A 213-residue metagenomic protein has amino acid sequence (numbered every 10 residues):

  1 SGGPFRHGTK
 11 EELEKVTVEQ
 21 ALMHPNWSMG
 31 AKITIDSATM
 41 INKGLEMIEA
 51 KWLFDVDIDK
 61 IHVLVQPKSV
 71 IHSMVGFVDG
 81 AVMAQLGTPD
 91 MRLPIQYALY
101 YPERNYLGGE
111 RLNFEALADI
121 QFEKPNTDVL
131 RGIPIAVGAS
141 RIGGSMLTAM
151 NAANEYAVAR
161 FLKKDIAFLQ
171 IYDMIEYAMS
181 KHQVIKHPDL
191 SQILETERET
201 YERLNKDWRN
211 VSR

Functional and structural regions predicted by a protein language model:
S1-R213: Catalytic, metal-anchored helix/loop core of enzyme active sites in primary metabolism
